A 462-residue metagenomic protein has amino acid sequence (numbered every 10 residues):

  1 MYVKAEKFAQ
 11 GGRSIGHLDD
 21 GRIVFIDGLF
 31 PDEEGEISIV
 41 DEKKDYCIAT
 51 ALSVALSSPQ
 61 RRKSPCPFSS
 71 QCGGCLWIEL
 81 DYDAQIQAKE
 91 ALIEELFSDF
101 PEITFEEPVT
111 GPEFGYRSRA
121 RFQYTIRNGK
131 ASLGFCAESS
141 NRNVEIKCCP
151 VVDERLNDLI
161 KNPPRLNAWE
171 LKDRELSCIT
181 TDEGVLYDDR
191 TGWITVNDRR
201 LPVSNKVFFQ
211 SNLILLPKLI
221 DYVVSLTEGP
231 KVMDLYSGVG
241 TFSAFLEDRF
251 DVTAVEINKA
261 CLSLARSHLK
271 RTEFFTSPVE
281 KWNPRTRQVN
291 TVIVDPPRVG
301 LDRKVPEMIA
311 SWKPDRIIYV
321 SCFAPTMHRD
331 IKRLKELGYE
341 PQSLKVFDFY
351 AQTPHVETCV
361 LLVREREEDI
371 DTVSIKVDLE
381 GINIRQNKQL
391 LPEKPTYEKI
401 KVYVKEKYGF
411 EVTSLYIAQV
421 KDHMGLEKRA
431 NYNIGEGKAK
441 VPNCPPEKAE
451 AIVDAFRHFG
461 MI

Functional and structural regions predicted by a protein language model:
M1-F68, S140: Terminal RNA-binding accessory module
K4-Q10, S14, T181-Q389, Y397-E398: Rossmann-like S-adenosyl-L-methionine
L29-G35, L156-D158, L166, E170: Short nucleic-acid-contacting surface segments enriched for D/E, G, S/T with interspersed K/R
D32, V152, N212: Short, conserved phosphate/pyrophosphate- and ester-handling motifs at nucleotide-, phospho-/glycolipid
L52-S64, S70-L166: Extended interfacial segments that mediate partner engagement and assembly in macromolecular machines
K394, N443-I462: Phospho-regulated, low-complexity intrinsically disordered regions of nuclear gene-regulatory and chromatin-associated
T396-Y408, A418-M424: DNA-recognition alpha helix
K428-A439: Short Lys/Arg-enriched helix C-cap and helix-to-coil transition segments that create basic nucleic-acid-contact patches
